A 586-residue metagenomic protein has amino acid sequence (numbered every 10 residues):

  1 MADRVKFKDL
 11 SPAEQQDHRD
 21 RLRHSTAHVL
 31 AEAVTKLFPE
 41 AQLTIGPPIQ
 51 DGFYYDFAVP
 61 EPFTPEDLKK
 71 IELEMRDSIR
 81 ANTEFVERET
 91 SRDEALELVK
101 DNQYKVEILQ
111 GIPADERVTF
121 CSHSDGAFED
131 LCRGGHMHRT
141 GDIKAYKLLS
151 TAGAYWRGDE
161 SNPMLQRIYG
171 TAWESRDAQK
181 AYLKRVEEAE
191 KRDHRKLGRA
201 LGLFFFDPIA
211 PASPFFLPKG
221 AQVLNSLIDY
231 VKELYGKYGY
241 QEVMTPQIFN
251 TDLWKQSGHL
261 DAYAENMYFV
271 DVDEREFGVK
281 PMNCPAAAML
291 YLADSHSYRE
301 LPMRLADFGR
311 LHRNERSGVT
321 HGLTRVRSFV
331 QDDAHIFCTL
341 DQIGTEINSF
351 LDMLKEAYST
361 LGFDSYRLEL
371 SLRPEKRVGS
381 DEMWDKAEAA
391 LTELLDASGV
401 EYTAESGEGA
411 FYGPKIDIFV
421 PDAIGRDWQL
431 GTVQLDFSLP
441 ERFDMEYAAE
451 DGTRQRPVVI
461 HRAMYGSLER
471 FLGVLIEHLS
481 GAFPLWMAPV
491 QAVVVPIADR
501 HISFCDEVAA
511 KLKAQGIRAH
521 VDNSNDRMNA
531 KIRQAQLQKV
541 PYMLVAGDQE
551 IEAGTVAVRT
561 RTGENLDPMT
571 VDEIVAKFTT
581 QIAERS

Functional and structural regions predicted by a protein language model:
M1-Q42, Q50, D56-S586: NTP/phosphate- and nucleic-acid-binding module
I45: Conserved P-loop NTP-binding catalytic core
